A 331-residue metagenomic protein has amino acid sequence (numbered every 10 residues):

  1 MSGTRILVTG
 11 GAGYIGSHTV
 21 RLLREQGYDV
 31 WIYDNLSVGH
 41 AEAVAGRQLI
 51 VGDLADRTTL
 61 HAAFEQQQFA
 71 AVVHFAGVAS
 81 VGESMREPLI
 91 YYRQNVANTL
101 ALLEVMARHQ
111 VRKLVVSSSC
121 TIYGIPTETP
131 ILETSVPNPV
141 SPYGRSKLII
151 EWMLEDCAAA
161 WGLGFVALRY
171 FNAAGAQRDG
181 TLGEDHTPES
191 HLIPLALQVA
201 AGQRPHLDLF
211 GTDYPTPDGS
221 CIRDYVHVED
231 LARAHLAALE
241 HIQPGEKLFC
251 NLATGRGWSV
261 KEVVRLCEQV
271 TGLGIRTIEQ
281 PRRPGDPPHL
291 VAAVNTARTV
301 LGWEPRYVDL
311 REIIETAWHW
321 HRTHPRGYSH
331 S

Functional and structural regions predicted by a protein language model:
M1-A176: N-terminal Rossmann-like NAD(P)+-binding domain of SDR-like oxidoreductases, especially those catalyzing
A41, F171-L192, G202-R223: Short, flexible, glycine-rich and Lys/Arg-enriched loop motifs at helix boundaries that contact anionic partners
A41, L49, R86, I90 (+10 more regions): Short capping/connector residues at structural and topological boundaries
A55, A76-A79, Y91, P188 (+3 more regions): Glycosyltransferase donor-binding loop in the core domain
Y92, V140-L148, L182, H186-P194 (+1 more regions): Short-chain dehydrogenase/reductase
L195-S331: C-terminal substrate-binding subdomain of Rossmann-fold SDR/epimerase-dehydratase oxidoreductases
